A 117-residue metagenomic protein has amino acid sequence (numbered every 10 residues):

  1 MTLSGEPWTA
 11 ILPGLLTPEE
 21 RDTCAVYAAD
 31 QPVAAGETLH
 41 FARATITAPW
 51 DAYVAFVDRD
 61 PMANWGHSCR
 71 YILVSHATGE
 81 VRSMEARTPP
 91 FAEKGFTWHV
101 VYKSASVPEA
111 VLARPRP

Functional and structural regions predicted by a protein language model:
M1-A44: Short, non-transmembrane alpha-helical segments in secretory-pathway proteins
T2, R21, T47-W50, E85 (+1 more regions): Generic detection of intrinsically disordered/low-complexity segments and helix-coil linkers/edges
P13, E20, A52, P61-A63 (+1 more regions): Terminal targeting/pro-maturation regions of precursor/exported proteins
A29-I72: Exposed beta-strand-loop-beta-strand "reactive/processing" segments of non-cytosolic proteins
R70-A113: A short, surface-exposed interaction/processing loop segment used at functional sites
R116-P117: Residue-level recognition of alpha-helix boundary/capping or hinge positions
